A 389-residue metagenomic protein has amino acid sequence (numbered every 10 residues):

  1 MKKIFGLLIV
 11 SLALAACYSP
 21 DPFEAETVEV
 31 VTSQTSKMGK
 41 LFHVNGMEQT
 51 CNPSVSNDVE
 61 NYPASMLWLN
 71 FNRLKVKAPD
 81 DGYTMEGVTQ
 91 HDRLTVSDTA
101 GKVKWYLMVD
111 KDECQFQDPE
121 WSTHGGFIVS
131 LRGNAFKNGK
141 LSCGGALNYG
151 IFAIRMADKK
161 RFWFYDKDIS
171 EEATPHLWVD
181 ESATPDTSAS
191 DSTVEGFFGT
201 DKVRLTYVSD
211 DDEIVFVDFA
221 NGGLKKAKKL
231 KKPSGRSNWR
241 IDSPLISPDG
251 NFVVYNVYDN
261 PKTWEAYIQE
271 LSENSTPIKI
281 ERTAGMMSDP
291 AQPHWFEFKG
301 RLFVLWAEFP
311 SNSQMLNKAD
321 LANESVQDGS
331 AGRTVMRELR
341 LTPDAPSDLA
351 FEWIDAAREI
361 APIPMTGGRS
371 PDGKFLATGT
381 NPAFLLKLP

Functional and structural regions predicted by a protein language model:
M1-I4: Positively charged n-region of N-terminal signal peptides that target proteins for export
G6-V10: Sec-dependent N-terminal signal peptides
S11-L12, P53: Alpha-helical and His/Cys-centered functional microenvironments
L14-A16: C-terminal motif of bacterial Sec signal peptides marking the signal peptidase cleavage site
P20-P389: Sequence signature of WD/YWTD-type beta-propeller architectures
